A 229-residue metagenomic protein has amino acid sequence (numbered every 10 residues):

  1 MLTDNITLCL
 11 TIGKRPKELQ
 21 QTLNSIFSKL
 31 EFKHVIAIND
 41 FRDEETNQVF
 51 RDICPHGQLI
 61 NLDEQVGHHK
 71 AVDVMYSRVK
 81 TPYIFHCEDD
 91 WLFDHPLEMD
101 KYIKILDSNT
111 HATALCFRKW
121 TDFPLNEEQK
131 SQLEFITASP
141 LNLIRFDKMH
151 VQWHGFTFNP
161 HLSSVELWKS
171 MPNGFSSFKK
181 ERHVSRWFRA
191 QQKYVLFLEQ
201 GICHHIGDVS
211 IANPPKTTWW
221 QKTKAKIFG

Functional and structural regions predicted by a protein language model:
M1-N24: N-proximal low-complexity "stem/linker" segments adjacent to membrane-targeting elements
N24-K33: Short, acidic, metal-binding catalytic loop of nucleotide-sugar glycosyltransferases
N39-N47: A conserved acidic beta->alpha catalytic loop
D63-R78: Glycine-rich, basic loop-to-helix element that forms the pyrophosphate-binding segment of sugar-nucleotide handling
P82-L92: Short beta-strand-to-loop acidic/aromatic patch adjacent to the donor-nucleotide binding site
P96-F117: Conserved donor-nucleotide/metal-binding helix-loop-beta segment in metal-dependent transferases, i.e., the alpha-helix
L115-K130: Short beta-strand-to-loop element that shapes/binds the nucleotide-sugar donor at the catalytic cleft/hinge
W153-G229: C-terminal catalytic/acceptor-binding lobe
